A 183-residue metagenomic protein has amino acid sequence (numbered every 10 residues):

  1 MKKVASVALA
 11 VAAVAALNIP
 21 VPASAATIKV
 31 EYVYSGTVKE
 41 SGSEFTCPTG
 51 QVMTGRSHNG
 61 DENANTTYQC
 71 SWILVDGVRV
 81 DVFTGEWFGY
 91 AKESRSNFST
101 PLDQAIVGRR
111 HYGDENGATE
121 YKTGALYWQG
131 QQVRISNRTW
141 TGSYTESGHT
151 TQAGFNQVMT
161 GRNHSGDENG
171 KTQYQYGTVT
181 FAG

Functional and structural regions predicted by a protein language model:
M1-A8: Bacterial N-terminal signal peptides that target proteins for export
V11-A12: Repetitive helical segments and hydrophobic/amphipathic motifs
A15-P22: C-terminal segment of classical bacterial N-terminal signal peptides
A25-G183: Lectin-type carbohydrate-recognition ectodomains
